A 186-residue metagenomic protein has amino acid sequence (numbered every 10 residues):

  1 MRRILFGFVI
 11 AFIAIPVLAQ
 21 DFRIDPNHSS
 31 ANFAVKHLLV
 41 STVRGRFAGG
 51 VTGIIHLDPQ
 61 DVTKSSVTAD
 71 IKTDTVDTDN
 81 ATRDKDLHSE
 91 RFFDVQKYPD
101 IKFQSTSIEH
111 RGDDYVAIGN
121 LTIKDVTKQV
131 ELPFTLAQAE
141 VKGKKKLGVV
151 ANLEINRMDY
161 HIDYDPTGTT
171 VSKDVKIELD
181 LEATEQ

Functional and structural regions predicted by a protein language model:
M1-I4: Positively charged n-region of N-terminal signal peptides that target proteins for export
I10-A11: Short, linear, compositionally biased motifs with a strong N-terminal bias
L18-Q186: Low-complexity, acidic/polar, glycine-enriched regions of mature
